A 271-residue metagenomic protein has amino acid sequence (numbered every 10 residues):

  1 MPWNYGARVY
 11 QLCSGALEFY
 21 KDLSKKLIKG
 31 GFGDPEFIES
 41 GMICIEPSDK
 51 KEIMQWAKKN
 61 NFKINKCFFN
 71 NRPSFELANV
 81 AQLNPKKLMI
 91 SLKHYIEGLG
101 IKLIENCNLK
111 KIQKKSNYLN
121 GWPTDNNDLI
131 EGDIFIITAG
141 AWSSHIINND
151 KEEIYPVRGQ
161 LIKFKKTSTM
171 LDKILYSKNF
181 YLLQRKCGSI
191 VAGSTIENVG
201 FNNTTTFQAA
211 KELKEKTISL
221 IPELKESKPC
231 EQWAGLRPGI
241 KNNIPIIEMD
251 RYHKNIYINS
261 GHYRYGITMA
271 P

Functional and structural regions predicted by a protein language model:
M1-S74: Dinucleotide-binding Rossmann-like beta1-alpha1 core, especially the glycine-rich loop that anchors the ADP
Q11-S14, I45-K50, F75-H94, T204-A209 (+1 more regions): Short beta-strand to alpha-helix junction loop
L17-Y20, K50-M54, M89, A210-K214 (+1 more regions): A general structural signal for well-ordered alpha-helical segments in protein cores
K50, A141-W142, H262-Y263: Short glycine-rich anion-binding loops that position phosphate/pyrophosphate groups of nucleotides and phosphorylated
N65, K102-I104, C230: General small-molecule cofactor/ligand-binding pocket signal
E76-I134, T138: Helical element adjacent to the flavin cofactor pocket in flavoenzyme catalytic cores
P85, S227-P271: C-terminal catalytic lobe of FAD-dependent flavoproteins
I112-K114, W122, N126-E231, G239: Flavin-dependent oxidoreductases
